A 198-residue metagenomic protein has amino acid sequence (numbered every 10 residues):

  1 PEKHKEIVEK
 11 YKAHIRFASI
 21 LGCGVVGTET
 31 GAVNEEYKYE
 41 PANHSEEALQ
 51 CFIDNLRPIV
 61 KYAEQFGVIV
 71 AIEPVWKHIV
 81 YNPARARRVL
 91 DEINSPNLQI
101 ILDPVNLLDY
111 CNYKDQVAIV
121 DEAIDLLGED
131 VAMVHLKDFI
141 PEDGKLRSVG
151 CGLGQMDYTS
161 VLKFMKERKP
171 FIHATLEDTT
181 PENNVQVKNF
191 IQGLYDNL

Functional and structural regions predicted by a protein language model:
P1-I100: Active-site acidic/histidine proton-transfer and metal-coordination neighborhood in alpha/beta enzyme cores
G22-G24, P83-L198: Histidine-acidic metal/acid-base catalytic patches
